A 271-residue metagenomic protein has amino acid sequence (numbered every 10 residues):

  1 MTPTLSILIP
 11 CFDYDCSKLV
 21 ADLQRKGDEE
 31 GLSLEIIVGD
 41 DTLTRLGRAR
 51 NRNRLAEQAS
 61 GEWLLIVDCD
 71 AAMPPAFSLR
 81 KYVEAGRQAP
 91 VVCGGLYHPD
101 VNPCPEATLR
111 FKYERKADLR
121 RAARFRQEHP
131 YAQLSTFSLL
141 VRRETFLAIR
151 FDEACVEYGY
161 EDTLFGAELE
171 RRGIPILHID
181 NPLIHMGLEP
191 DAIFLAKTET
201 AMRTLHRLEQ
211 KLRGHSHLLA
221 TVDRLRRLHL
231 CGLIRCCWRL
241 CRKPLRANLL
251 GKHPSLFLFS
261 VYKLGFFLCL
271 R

Functional and structural regions predicted by a protein language model:
M1-R25: N-proximal low-complexity "stem/linker" segments adjacent to membrane-targeting elements
L43-A59: Glycine-rich, basic loop-to-helix element that forms the pyrophosphate-binding segment of sugar-nucleotide handling
L64: Short aromatic/hydrophobic "clamp" motif used to bind/position activated sugar donors
A76-T108: Conserved donor NDP-sugar-binding/catalytic core segment of glycosyltransferases
F111-Y131: Short, flexible, basic/aromatic active-site loop/helix in glycosyltransferases
E157-F165: Acidic donor-binding loop at a coil-to-helix junction in glycosyltransferase catalytic cores that engages
R172, L177-A196, A201-E209: Active-site donor/metal-binding and catalytic loop motifs of nucleotide-sugar-dependent glycosylation enzymes
T200-R203, H217-R271: Non-catalytic, C-terminal membrane-associated alpha-helical segments of glycosyltransferases
